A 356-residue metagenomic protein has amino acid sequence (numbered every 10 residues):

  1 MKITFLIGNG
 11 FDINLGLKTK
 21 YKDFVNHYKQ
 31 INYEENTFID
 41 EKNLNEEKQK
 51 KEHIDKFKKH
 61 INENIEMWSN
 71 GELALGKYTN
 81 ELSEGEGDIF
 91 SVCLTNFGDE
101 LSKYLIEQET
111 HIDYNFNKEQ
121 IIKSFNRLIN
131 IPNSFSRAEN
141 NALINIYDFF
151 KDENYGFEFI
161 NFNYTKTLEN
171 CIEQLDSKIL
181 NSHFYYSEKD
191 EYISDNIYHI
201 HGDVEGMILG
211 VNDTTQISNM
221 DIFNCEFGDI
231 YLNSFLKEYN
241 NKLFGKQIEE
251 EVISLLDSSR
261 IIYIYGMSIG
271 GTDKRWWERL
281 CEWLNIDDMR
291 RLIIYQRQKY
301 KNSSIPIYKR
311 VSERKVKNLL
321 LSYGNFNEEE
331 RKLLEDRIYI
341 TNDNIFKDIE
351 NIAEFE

Functional and structural regions predicted by a protein language model:
M1-I39: An N-terminal structural lobe/cap that precedes and organizes the functional/catalytic core across diverse proteins
M1-L15, E251-E356: SIR2/sirtuin-family catalytic core signature
K18-Y28, E173-I179, E278-L280: Short secondary-structure boundary/capping segments
K20, N64-E66, N70, A74 (+7 more regions): Short, solvent-exposed coil/turn linker segments
Y28, N32, F150, C171-L175 (+2 more regions): Hydrophobic, Leu/Ile/Phe/Ala-enriched alpha-helical segments that form helix-helix packing faces
K29-N43, M289-K301: Short, conserved aromatic-histidine micro-motifs
E35-Q247, S258: Extended, H/D-rich, highly charged conserved domains that either
